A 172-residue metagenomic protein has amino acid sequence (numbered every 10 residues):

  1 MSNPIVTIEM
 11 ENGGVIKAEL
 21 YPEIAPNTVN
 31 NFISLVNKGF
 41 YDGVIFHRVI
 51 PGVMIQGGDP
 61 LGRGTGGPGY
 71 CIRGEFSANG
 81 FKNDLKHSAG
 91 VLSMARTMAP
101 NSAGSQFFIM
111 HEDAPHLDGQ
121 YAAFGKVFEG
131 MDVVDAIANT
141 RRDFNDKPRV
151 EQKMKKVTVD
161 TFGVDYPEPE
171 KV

Functional and structural regions predicted by a protein language model:
M1-V172: Cyclophilin-like peptidyl-prolyl cis-trans isomerases
